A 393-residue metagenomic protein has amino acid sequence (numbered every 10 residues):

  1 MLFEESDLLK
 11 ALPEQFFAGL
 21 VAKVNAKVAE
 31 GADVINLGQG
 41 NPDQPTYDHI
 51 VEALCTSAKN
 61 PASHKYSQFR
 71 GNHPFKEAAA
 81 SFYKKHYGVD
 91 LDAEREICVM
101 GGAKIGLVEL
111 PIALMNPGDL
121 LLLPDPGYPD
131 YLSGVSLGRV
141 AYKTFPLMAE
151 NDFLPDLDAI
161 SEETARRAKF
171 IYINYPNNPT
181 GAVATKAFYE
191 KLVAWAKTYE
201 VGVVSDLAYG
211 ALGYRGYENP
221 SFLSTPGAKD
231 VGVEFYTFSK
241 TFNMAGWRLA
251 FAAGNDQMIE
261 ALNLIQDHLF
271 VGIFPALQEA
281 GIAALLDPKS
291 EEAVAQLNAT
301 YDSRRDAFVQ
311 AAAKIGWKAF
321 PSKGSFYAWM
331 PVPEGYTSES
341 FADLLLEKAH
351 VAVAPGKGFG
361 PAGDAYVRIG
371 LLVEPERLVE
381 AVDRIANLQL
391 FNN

Functional and structural regions predicted by a protein language model:
L2-G101, E109, A284-D287, F391-N393: N-terminal small-domain helix-loop-helix segment of the aminotransferase-like
K27-E30, G138, T198-Y199, I315 (+1 more regions): Helix C-cap/helix->beta junction micro-motif
S63-A194, A211-L212, N219-T225, L378: Conserved core of the PLP fold type I
S81, L344-A354, F359-N393: PLP-dependent enzyme catalytic core of the Aspartate aminotransferase-like
L123, T144, Y172, V203-S205 (+2 more regions): Hydrophobic residues in well-ordered beta-strands that form the structural core
G227-A299, D306, Q310, Q389-L390: Conserved core segment of the aminotransferase class I/II
I282, N298-V309, A319-P331, G363: Conserved glycine-rich beta-strand-loop-beta hairpin in the small C-terminal domain of fold type I
